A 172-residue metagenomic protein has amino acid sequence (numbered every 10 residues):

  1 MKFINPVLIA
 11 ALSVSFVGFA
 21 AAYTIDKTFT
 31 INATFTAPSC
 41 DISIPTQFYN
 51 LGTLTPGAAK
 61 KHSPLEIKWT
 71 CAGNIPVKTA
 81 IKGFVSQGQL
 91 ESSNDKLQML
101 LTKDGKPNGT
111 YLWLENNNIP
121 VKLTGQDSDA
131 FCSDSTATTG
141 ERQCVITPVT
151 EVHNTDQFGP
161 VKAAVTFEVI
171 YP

Functional and structural regions predicted by a protein language model:
M1-V7: Bacterial N-terminal signal peptides that target proteins for export
S15-F19: N-terminal signal peptide c-region/cleavage motif recognized by signal peptidases
A20-P172: Mature extracellular/passenger domains of Gram-negative fimbrial/pilin and adhesin proteins
